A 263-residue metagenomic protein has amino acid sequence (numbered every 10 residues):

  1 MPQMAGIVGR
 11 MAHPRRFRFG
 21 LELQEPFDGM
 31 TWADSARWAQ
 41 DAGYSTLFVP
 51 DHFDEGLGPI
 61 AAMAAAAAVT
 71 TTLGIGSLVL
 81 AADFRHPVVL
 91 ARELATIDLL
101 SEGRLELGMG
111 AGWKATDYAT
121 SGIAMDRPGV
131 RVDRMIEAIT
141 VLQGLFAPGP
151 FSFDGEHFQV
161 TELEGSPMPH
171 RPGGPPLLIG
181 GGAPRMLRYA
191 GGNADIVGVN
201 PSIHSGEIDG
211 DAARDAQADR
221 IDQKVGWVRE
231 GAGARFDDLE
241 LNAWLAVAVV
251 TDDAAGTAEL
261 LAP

Functional and structural regions predicted by a protein language model:
P2-P263: Active-site-adjacent structural elements that line small-molecule/cofactor binding pockets in enzymes
